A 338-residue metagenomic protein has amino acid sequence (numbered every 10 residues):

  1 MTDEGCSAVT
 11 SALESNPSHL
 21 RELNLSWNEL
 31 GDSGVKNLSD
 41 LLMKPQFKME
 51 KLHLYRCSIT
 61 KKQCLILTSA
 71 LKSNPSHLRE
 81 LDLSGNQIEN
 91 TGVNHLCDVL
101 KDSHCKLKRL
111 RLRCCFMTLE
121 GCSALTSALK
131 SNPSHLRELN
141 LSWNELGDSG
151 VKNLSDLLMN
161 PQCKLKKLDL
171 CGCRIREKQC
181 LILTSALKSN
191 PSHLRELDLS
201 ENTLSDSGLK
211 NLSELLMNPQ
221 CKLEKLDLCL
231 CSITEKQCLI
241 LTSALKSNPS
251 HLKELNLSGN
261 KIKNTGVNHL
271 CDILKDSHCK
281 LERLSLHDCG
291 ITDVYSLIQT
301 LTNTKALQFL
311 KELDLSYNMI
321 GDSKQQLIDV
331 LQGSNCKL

Functional and structural regions predicted by a protein language model:
M1, S58-Q63, F116-C122, I175-Q179 (+1 more regions): Disulfide-bonded cysteine-rich modules in secreted/extracellular proteins, activating on the conserved Cys frameworks
C6-S15, S33-P45, C64-S73, N90-D102 (+8 more regions): A structural signal for leucine-rich repeat
H19, E80, H135-E138, C180 (+3 more regions): Extracellular regions of mammalian proteins, primarily the fibronectin type-III
L20, M49, L78, L100 (+9 more regions): Conserved hydrophobic position(s) of the canonical leucine-rich repeat
L23-L25, E50-L54, L81-L83, K108-L112 (+7 more regions): Conserved hydrophobic beta-strand positions in leucine-rich repeat
M43-P45, E50-L52, K101, K108-L110 (+6 more regions): Repeat-associated, polar segments at repeat-unit boundaries in modular proteins
L223, L281, A306-Q308, E312-L338: C-terminal capping region of solenoid repeat domains
